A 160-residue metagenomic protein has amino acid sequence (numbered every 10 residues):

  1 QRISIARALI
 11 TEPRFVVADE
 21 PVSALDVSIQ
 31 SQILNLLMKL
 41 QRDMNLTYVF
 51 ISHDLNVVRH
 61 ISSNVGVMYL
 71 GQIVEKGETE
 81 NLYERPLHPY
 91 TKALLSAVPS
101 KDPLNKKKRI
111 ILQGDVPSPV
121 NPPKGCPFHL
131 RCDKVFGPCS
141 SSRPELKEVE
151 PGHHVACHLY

Functional and structural regions predicted by a protein language model:
R2, V58-H60, G125: Conserved Q-loop
I5, I51, S62-N64, F128-L130 (+1 more regions): Generic alpha-helical propensity signal that fires on short helical segments and nearby coil/disordered stretches
I10-R14: A short, proline-enriched helix->beta-strand linker immediately N-terminal to the Walker B motif in ABC-type P-loop
V17, P21-L25, I29-K107: P-loop NTP-binding/switch modules centered on Walker-like glycine-rich loops
E78-Y160: Short catalytic/signature loops enriched in Gly
